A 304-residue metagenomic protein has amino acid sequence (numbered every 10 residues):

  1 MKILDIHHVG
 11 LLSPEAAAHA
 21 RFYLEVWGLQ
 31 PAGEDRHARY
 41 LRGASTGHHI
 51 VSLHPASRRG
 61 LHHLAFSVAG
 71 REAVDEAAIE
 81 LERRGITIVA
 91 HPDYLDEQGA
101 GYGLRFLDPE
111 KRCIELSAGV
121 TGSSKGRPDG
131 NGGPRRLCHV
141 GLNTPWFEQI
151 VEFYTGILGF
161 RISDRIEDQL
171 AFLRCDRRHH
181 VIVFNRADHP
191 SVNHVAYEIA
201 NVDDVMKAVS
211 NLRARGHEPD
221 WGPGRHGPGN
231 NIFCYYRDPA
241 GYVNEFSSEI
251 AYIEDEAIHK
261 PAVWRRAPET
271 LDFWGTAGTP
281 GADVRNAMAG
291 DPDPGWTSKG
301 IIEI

Functional and structural regions predicted by a protein language model:
M1-A17, L61-F66, G119-E148, P190-Y197 (+3 more regions): N-terminal beta-strand motif that seeds the catalytic metal site of vicinal oxygen chelate
M1-H48, L142-H180, N185: Core segments of cupin and vicinal oxygen chelate
D5-P14, A56-E80, A100-L107, R136-P145 (+3 more regions): Vicinal oxygen chelate
H19-L24, L81, K111, I150 (+4 more regions): Conserved active-site tyrosine of GNAT-family acetyltransferases
Q30, H49-S52, T87-H91, V181-V183 (+1 more regions): A short linear hydrophobic-aromatic micro-motif
G33-H37, G43-A69, P92: Conserved donor-binding loop and adjoining core beta-sheet/short helix segment in diverse acyl/aminoacyl transferases
I79-G133, A171, H217-I304: Vicinal oxygen chelate
Y94-G101, R105-D108, R112, S117-S191 (+4 more regions): Amide-forming acyltransferase catalytic core, primarily the GNAT-like/NAT-type and related acyltransferase folds
